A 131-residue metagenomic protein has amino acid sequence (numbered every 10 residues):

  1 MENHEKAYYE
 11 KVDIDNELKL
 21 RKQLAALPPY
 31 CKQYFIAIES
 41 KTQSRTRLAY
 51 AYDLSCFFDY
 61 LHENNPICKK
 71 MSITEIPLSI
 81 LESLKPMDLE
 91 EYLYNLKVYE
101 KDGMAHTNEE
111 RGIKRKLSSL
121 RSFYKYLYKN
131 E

Functional and structural regions predicted by a protein language model:
M1-L48, E63: N-terminal DNA-binding module of tyrosine recombinases/phage integrases
C31-R45, S55-E131: N-terminal core-binding DNA-recognition domain of tyrosine recombinases/integrases
